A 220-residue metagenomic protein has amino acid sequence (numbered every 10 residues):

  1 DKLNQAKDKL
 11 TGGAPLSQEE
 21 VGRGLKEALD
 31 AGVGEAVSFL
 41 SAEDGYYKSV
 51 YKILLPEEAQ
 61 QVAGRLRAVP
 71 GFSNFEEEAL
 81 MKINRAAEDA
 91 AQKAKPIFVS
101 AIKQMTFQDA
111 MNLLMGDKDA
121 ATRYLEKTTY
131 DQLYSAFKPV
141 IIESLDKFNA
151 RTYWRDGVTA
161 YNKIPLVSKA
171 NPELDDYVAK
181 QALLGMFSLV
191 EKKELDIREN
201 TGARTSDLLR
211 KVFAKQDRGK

Functional and structural regions predicted by a protein language model:
D1-K82: N-terminal Sec/ER secretory leader and immediately downstream segment of secreted/extracellular precursors
N4, D175, A182-K220: A cross-kingdom marker for long, charged
R23-S38, E77, Q92, P96 (+6 more regions): Hydrophobic alpha-helical segments involved in membrane association or supramolecular assembly
A36, T106, T201: Residue-level signature of catalytic and energy-coupling elements of molecular machines, predominantly ATP/GTP-dependent
L40, F72-S73, K93, R123 (+4 more regions): Alpha-helical transmembrane segments and their juxtamembrane interface "caps" in small multi-pass membrane proteins
G71-S144: Mid-length scaffold segments of soluble, non-membrane domains
Q132, V140-L183: An amphipathic alpha-helical core segment
